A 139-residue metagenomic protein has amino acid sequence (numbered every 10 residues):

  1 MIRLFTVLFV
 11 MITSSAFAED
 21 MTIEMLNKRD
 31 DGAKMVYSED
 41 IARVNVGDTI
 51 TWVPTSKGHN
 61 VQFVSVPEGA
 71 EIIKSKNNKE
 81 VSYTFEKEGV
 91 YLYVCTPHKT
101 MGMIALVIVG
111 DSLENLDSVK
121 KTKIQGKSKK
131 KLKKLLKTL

Functional and structural regions predicted by a protein language model:
L4-T13: Sec-dependent N-terminal signal peptides
A18-L139: Extracytoplasmic copper-binding redox domains, predominantly the cupredoxin/blue-copper superfamily
